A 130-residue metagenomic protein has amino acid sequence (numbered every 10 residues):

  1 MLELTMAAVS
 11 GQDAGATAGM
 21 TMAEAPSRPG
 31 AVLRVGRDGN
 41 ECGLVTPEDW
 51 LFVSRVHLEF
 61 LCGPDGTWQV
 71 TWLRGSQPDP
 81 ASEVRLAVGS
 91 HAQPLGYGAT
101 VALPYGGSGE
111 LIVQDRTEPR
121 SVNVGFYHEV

Functional and structural regions predicted by a protein language model:
M1-W50, L61, T100-E129: Intrinsically disordered, low-complexity acidic Ser/Thr-rich regulatory segments
G43-L44, W50, H57-Q114: Forkhead-associated
T71, E129-V130: Generic signature of intrinsically disordered, low-complexity segments enriched in small/polar residues
